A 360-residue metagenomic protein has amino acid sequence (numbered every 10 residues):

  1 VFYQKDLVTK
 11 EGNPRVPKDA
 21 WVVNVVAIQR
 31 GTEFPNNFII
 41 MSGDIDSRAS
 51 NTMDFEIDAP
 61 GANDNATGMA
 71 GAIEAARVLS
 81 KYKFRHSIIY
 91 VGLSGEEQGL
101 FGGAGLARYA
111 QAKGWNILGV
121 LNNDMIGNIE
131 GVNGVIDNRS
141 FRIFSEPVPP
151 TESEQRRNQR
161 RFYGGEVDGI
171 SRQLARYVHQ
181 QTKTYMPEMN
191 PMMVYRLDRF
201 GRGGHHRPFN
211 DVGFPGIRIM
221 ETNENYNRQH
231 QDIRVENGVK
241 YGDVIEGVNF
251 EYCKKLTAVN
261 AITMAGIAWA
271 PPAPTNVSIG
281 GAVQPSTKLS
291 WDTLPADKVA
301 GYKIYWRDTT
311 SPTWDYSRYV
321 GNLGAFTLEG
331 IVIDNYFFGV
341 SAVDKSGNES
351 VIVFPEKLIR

Functional and structural regions predicted by a protein language model:
V1-R30: A non-catalytic alpha/beta surface segment that caps or lines the substrate-entry region of metallo-dependent hydrolase
A27, M41, D46-S47, T52-L100 (+1 more regions): Alpha-helical metal-binding/catalytic segments enriched in His/Glu/Asp
L93-G204: Metal-dependent peptidase/peptidase-like ectodomains
I126-E146, M193-W269: Active-site-adjacent mobile loop/cap segments within catalytic or ligand-binding domains
P285-K298: Conserved aromatic anchor
G301-I304: Short beta-strand elements bearing conserved aromatic residues within extracellular beta-rich modules
Y316-L323: Short beta-strand segments within Ig-like beta-sandwich modules, predominantly Fibronectin type-III
L328-S350: Beta-strand-rich modules
